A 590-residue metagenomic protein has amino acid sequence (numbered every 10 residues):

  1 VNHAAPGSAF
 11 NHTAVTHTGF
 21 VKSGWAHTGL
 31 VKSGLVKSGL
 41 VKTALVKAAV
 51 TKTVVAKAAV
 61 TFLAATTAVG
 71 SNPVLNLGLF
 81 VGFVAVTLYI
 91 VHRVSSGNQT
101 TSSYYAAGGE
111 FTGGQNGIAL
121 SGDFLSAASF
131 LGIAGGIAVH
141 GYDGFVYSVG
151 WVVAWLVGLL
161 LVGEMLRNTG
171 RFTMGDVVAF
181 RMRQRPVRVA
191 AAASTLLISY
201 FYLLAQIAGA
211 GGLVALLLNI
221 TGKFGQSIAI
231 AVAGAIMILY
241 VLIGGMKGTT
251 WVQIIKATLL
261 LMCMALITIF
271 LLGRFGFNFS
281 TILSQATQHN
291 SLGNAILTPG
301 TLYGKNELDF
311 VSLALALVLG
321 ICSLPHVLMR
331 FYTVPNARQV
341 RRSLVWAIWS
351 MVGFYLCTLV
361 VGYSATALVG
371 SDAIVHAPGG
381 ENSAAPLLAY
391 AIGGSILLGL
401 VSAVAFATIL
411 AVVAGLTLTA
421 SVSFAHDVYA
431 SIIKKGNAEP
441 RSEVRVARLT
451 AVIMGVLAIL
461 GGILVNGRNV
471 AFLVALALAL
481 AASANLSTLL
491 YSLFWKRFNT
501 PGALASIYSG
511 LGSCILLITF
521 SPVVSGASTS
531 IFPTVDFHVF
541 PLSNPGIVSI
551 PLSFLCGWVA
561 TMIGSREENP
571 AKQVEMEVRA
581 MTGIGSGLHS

Functional and structural regions predicted by a protein language model:
V1-S71: Short, strongly hydrophobic alpha-helical membrane anchors
N2, V60-S590: Membrane-embedded helix-loop-helix hairpins and adjacent transmembrane boundary segments in multi-pass transporters
